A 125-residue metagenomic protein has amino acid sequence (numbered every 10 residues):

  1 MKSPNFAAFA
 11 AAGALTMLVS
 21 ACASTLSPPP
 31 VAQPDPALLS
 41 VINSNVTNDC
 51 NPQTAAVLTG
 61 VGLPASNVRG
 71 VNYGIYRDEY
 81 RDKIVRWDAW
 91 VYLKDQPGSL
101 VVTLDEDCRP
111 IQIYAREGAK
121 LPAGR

Functional and structural regions predicted by a protein language model:
M1-A11: Bacterial N-terminal signal peptides that target proteins for export
A7-F9, Q33-L38, Y92-K94: Short, intrinsically disordered, charge-biased short linear motifs at domain edges
L18-A21: C-terminal motif of bacterial Sec signal peptides marking the signal peptidase cleavage site
A23-L26: Bacterial signal peptide processing site
P28-Y76: Short, non-transmembrane alpha-helical segments in secretory-pathway proteins
A65-D107: Exposed beta-strand-loop-beta-strand "reactive/processing" segments of non-cytosolic proteins
V102-R125: A short, surface-exposed interaction/processing loop segment used at functional sites
